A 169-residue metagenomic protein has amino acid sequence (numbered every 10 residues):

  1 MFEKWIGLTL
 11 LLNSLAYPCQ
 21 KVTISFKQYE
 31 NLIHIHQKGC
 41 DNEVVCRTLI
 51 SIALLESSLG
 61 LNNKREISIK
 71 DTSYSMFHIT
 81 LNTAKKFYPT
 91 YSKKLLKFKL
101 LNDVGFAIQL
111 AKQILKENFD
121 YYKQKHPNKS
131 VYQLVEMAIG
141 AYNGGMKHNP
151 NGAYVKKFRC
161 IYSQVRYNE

Functional and structural regions predicted by a protein language model:
M1-P18: Classical Sec-dependent N-terminal signal peptides that target proteins to the secretory pathway
C19-E169: Catalytic glycan-binding domains that act on GlcNAc-containing polysaccharides
